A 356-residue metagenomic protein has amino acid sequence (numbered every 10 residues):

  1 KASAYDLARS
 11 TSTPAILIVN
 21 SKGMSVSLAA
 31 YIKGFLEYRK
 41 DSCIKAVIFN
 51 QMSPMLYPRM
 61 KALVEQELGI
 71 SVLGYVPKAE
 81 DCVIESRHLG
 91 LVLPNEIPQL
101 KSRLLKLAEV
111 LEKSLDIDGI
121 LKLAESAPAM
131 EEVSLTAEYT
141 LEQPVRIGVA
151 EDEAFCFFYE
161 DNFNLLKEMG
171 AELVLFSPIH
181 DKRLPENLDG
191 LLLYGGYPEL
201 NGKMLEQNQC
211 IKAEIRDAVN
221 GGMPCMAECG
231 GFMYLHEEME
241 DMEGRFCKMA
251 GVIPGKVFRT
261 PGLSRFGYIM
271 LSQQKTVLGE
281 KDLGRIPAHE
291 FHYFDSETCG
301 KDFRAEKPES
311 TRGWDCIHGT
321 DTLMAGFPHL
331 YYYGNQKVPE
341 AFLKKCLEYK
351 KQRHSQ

Functional and structural regions predicted by a protein language model:
K1-A4, K33, Q207-I211: Charged helix-capping and loop-helix junction motifs
A2-S21: Inter-motif core of Ras-like GTPase G domains
A8, K113, L141-Q143, F155-L165 (+3 more regions): C-terminal and late-domain segments of enzyme folds
T13, I70, N220-P224: A short helix->loop->beta-strand "cap" motif at the edges of active sites that frequently abuts
I16-I18, I48, L192-Y194, A325-F327: Structural motif
S25-Y139: Internal gly/pro-rich beta-alpha loop/helix module that stabilizes soluble enzyme cofactors or their anionic handles
V145-Q209, A213-A218: Phosphate-binding active sites in nucleotide-utilizing proteins
P198-V277: Cysteine-nucleophile active-site neighborhood
